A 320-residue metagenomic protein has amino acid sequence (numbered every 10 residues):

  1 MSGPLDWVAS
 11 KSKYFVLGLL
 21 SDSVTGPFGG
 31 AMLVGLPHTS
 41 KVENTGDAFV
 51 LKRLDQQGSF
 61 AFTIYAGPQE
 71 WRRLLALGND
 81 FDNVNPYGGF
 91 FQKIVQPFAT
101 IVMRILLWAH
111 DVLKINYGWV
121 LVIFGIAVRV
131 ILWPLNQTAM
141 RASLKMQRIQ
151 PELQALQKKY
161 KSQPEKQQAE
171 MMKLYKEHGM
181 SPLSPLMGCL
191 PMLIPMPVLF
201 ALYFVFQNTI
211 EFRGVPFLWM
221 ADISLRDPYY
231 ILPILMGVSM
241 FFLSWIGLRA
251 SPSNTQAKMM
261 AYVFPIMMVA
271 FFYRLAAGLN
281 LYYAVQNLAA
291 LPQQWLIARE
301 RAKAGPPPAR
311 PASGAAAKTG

Functional and structural regions predicted by a protein language model:
M1-W108: Perimembrane topogenic segments of multi-pass inner/organellar membrane proteins
F90-L113, I149, L156, M171 (+4 more regions): Hydrophobic alpha-helical segments of integral membrane proteins, encompassing both true transmembrane helices
A109-K114, L174-H178, D222-R226, S253-A257: Helix-boundary and loop/linker segments of multi-pass membrane transporters
L113-F124, L183, P228-L232, Q256 (+1 more regions): Membrane-interface starts of transmembrane alpha-helices
K114-N116, F271-N280: Transmembrane helix interruption/hinge and helix-loop junction motifs
V130-L199, F241-F272, L288-G320: Membrane-interface amphipathic helices and adjacent TM-edge segments
A201-L243: Conserved catalytic motifs of ABC-family nucleotide-binding domains
